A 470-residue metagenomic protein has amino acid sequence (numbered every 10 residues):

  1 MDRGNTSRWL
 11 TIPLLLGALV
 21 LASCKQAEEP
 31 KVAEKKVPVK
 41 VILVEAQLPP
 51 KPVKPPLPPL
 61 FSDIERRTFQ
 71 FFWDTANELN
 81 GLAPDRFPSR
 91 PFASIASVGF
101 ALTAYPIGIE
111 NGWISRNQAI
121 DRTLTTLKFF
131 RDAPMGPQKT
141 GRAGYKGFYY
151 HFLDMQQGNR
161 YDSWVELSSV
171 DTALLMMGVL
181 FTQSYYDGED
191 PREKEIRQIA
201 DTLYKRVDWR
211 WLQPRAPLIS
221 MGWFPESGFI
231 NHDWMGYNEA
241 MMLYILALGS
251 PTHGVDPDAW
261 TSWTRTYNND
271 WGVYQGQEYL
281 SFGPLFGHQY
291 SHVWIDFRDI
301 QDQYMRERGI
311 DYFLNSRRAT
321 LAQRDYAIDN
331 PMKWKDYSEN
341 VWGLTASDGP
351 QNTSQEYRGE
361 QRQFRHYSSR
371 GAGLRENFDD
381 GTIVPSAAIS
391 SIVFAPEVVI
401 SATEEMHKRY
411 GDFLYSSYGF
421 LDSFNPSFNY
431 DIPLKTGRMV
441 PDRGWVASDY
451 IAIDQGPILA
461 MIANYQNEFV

Functional and structural regions predicted by a protein language model:
D2-P13: Bacterial N-terminal signal peptides that target proteins for export
V20-S23: C-terminal motif of bacterial Sec signal peptides marking the signal peptidase cleavage site
K25-A27: Bacterial signal peptide processing site
P38-V470: Ser/Thr/Asn(+Pro)-rich, low-complexity disordered segments
